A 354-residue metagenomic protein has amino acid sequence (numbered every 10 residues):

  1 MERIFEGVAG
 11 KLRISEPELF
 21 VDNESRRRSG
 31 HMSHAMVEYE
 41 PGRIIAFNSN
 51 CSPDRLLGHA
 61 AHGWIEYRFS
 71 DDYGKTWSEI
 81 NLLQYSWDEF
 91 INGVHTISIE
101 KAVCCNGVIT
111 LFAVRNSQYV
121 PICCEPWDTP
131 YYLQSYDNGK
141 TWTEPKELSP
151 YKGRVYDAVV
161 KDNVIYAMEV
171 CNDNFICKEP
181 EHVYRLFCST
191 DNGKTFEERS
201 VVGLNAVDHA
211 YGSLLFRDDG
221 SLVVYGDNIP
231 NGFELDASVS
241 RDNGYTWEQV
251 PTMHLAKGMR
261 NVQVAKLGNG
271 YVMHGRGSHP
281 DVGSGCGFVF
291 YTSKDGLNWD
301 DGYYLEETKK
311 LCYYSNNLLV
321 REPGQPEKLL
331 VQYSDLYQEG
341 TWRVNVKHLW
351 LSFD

Functional and structural regions predicted by a protein language model:
M1-D354: Asp-box/BNR beta-propeller blade signature and adjacent active/binding-site loops in extracellular glycan-interacting
